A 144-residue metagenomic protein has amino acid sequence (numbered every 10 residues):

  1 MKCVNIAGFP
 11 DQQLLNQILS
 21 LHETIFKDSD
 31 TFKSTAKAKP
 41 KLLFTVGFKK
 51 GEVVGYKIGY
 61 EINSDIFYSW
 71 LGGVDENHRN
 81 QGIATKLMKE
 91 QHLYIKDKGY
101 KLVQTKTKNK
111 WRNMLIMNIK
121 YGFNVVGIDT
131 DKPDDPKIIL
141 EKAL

Functional and structural regions predicted by a protein language model:
M1-C3: Extreme N-terminal starter segment of soluble prokaryotic enzymes
N5-W70, D75: Acetyl-CoA-dependent GNAT
Q17-L21, K86, E90, I139: Alpha-helical elements of Rossmann-like donor-binding domains used by nucleotide-donor carbohydrate transfer enzymes
P40-K41, N63-D65, W111-R112, K132-P136: Short acidic/glycine-enriched loop/turn segments that link adjacent beta-strands
V74, N80-L93, K120: Conserved acetyl-CoA-binding loop-helix of GNAT-fold acetyltransferases
L87, W111-M114: Conserved short alpha-helix immediately C-terminal to the canonical SAM/SAH-binding motif I of Rossmann-like
I95-T107: Conserved GNAT acetyl-CoA-binding A-motif
Q104-K108, I119-I139: Conserved catalytic-core motifs of GNAT/GCN5-like acyltransferases
